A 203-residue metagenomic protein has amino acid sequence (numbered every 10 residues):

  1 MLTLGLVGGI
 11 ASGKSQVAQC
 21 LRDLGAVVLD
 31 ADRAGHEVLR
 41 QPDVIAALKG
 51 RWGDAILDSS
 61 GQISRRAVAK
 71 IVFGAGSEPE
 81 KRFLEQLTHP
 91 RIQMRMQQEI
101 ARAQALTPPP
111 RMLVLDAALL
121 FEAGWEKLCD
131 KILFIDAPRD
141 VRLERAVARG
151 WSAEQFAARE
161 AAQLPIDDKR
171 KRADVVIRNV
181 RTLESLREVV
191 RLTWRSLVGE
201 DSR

Functional and structural regions predicted by a protein language model:
M1-R33: Walker A (P-loop) phosphate-binding motif
T3, A26-V28, M112, E126 (+1 more regions): Hydrophobic "anchor" residues on beta-strands that sit immediately upstream of conserved functional sites
G13, D32, L84, V114 (+3 more regions): Residue-level signal for inorganic ion chemistry
C20, I45-K49, R139-V147, A157: An amphipathic alpha-helix signature
V28, K131-F134, V176-I177: Short, well-ordered beta-strand core segments
H36-R111: ATP-dependent small-molecule kinase phosphotransfer cores that center on conserved nucleotide phosphate-binding segments
M96-Q97, K127-L128, E144-G199, R203: Small-molecule kinase domains that catalyze NTP-dependent phosphoryl transfer to phosphate-bearing small molecules
Q97-A148: ATP-dependent NMP and nucleoside kinases share a basic, alpha-helical "lid"
